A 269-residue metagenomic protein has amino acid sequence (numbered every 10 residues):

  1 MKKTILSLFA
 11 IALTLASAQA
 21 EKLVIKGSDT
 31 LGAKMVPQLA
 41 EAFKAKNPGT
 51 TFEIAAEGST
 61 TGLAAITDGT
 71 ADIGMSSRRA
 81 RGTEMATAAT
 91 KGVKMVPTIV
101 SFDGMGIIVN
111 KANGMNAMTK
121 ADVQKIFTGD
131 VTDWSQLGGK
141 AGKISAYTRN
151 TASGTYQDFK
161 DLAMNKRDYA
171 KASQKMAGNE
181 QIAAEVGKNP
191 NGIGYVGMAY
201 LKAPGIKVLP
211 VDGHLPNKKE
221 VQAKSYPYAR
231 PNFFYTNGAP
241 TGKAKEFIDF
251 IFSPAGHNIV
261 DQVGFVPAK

Functional and structural regions predicted by a protein language model:
M1-T4: Positively charged n-region of N-terminal signal peptides that target proteins for export
L8-F9, G32: A periodicity- and composition-biased signal for non-globular, repetitive helical segments
F9-A18: Hydrophobic h-region of N-terminal signal peptides that target proteins for export in Gram-negative bacteria
A20-K269: Exported/periplasmic ABC-transporter solute-binding proteins
